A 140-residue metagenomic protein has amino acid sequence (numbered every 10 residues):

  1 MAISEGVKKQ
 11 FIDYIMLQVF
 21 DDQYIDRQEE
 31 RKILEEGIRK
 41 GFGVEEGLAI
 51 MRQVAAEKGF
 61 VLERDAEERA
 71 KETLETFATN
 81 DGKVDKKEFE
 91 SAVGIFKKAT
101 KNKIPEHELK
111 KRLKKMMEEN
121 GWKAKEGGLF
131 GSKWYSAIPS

Functional and structural regions predicted by a protein language model:
M1-D21, R27-S140: Small-residue-enriched hydrophobic alpha-helices in membranes
